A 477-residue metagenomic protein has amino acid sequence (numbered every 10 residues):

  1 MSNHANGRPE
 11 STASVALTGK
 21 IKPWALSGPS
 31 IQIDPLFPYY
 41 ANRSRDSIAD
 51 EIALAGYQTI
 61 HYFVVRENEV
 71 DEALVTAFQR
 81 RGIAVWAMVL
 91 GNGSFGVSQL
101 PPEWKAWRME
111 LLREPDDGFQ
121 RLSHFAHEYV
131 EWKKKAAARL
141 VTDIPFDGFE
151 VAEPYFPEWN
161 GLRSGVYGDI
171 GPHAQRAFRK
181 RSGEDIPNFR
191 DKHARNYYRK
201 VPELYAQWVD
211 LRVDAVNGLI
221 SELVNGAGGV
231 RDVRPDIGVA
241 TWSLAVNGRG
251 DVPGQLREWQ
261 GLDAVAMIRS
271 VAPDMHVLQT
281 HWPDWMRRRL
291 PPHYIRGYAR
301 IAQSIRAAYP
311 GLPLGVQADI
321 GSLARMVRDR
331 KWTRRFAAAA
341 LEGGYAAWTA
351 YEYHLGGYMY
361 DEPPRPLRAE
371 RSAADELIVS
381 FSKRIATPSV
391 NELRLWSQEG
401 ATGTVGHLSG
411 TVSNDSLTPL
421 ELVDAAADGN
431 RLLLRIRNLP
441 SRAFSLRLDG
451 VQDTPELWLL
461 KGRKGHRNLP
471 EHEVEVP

Functional and structural regions predicted by a protein language model:
Q32, W86-M88, E150-E153, Y205-E258 (+2 more regions): Aromatic-lined carbohydrate-recognition surfaces of secreted/lumenal glycan-active proteins
P38-R66, D143-D147, M267-Q279, A339-A347: Catalytic domains of carbohydrate-active enzymes, especially glycoside hydrolases
V75, A84-I144, H193-A206: Active-site-adjacent "subsite" loops/lids of carbohydrate-active enzymes
S94-D116, A152-R195, D251-L256: Aromatic- and acidic-residue-enriched segments that line the glycan-binding/catalytic groove of carbohydrate-active
V265-P364: Substrate-binding cleft of secreted/luminal carbohydrate-active enzymes
P363-E370, L439-P477: Acidic, Ser/Thr/Gly/Pro-rich low-complexity segments and short DxT(G/T)-type signature motifs
A373-N391, S397, L434-N438, L448-G450: A short glycine/threonine-centered beta-strand motif
I385-E421: Short, surface-exposed alpha-helix to beta-strand junction/turn motifs within ectodomains of secreted and cell-envelope
